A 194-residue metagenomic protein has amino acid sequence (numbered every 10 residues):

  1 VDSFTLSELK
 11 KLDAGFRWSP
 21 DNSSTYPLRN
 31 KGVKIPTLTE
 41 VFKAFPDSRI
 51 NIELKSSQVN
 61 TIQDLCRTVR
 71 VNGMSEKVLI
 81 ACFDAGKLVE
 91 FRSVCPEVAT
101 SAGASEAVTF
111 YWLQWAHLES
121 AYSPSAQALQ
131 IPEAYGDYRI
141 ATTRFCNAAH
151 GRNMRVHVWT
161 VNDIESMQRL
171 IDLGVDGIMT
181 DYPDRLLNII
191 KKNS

Functional and structural regions predicted by a protein language model:
V1-E97, S120-R152: Metal-dependent phosphodiesterase/phospholipase catalytic core, i.e., the His/Asp/Glu-rich active-site region
W18, V59, A107-T109, E165: Flexible, glycine-rich phosphate/dinucleotide-binding loops and adjacent beta-alpha linkers at cofactor/substrate
L28-N30, Y111-S194: C-terminal active-site rim and adjoining tail of enzyme catalytic domains
I50, A99-S101, H157-V158: Short, well-structured secondary-structure segments
K77-L79, E97-E106, D176-D181: Short hydrophobic/aromatic-enriched beta-strand-loop microsegments
C82, A104-E106, V158-I164: Glycine-rich beta-to-alpha transition loops that act as phosphate-gripper elements at the mouths of alpha/beta enzyme
